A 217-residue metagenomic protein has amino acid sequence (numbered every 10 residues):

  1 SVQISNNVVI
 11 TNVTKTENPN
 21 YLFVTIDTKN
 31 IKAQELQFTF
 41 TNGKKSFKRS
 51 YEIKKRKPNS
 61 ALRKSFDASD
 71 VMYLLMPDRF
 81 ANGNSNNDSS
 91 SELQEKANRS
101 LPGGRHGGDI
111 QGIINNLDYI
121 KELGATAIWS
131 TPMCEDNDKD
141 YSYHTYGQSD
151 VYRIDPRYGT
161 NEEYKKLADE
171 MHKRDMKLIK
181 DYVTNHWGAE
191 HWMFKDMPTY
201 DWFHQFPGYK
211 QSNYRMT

Functional and structural regions predicted by a protein language model:
S1-I10: Change to "...patches in solvent-exposed regions of secreted, membrane-anchored, or virion-exposed structural
I4-S5, D27, K32, F66-D67 (+2 more regions): Alpha-helix initiation/capping motif
V13-S65: Extended acidic/polar, glycine-enriched regions that form or flank non-catalytic beta-rich accessory modules
P19, R49, V71, H204-P207 (+1 more regions): Intrinsically disordered, low-complexity segments enriched in small/polar residues
L36, D70-Y73, T126, S149: Residue-level detector of short, conserved catalytic/binding motifs and their immediate flanks
K54-L74, R79, G83: Low-complexity, Pro/Ser/Thr- and charge-rich linker/hinge segments at domain boundaries
F80-T126, S130-T217: Substrate-binding/active-site clefts of carbohydrate-active enzymes
